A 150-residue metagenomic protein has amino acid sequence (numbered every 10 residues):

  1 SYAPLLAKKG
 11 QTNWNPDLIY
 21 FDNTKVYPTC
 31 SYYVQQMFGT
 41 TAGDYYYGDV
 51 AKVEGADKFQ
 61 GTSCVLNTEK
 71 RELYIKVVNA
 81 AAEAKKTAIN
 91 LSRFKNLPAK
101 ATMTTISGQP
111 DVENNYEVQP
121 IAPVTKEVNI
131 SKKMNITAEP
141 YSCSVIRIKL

Functional and structural regions predicted by a protein language model:
S1-E69: Aromatic/acidic polysaccharide-binding cleft in carbohydrate-active enzymes
Y2-L5, V78, I106: Active-site-proximal beta-strand/loop segments in catalytic clefts of secreted hydrolases
L6-Q11, A82-K85, P110-E113: Flexible loop/turn segments at secondary-structure boundaries
Q35, I75, Y141: Conserved, mostly hydrophobic/aromatic
K58-L97, M103, R147: Carbohydrate-binding surface patches
T68, A80-A82, N129-S131, A138-E139: Surface-exposed coil/turn segments at beta-strand junctions on protein surfaces, enriched
F94-A138: Acidic, Ser/Thr/Pro-rich beta/coil linker or hinge segments at domain junctions
T137-I148: Short Pro-Gly-centered flexible turn/kink motifs
